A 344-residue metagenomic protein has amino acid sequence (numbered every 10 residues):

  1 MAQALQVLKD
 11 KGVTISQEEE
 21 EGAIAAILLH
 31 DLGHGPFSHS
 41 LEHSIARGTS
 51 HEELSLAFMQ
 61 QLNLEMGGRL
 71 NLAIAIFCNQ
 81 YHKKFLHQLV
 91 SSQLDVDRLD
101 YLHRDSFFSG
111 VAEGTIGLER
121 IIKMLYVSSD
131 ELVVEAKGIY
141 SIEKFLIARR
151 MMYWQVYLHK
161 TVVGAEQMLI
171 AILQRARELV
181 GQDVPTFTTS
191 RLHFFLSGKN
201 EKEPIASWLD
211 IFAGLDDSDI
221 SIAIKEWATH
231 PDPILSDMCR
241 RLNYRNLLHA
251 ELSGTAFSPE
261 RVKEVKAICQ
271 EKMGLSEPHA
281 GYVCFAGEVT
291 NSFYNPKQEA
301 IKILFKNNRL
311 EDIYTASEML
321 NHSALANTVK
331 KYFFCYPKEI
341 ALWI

Functional and structural regions predicted by a protein language model:
M1-G22, L32, P36-I344: Histidine-centered, transition-metal-coordinating active-site segments
